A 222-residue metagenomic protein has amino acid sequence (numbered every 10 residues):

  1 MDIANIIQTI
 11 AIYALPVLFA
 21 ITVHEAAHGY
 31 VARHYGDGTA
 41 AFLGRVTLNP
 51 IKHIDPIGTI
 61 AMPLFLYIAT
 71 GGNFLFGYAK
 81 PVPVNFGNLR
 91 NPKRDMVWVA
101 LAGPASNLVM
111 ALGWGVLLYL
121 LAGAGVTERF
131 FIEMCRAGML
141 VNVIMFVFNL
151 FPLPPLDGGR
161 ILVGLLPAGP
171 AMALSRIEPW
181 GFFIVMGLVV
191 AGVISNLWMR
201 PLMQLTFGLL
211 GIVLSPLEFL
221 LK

Functional and structural regions predicted by a protein language model:
M1-K222: Hydrophobic transmembrane alpha-helices and their immediate loop junctions in multi-pass integral membrane proteins
